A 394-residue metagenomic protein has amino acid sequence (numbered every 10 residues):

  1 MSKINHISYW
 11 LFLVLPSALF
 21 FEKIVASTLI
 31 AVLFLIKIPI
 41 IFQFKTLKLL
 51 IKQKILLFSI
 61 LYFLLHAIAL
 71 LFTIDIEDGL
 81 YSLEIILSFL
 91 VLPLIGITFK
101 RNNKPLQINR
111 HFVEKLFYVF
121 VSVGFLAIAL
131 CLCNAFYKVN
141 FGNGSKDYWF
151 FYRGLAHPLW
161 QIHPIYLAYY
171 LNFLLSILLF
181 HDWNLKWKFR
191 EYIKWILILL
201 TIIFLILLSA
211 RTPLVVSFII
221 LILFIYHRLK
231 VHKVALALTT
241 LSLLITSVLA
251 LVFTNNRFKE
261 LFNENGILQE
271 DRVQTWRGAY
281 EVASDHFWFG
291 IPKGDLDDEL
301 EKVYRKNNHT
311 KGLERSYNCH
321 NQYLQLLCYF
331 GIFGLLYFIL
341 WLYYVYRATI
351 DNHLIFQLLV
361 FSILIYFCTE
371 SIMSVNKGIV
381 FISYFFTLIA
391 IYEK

Functional and structural regions predicted by a protein language model:
M1-E77, T98-E114, Y118, W183-Y192 (+2 more regions): Transmembrane signal-anchor hairpin modules in multi-pass inner-membrane enzymes, especially those that act on
S8-F12, K146-W160, H309-Y323: Juxtamembrane membrane-water interface segments that cap and precede transmembrane helices
F21-Q43, L83-L94, Y166-L175, L214-I222 (+2 more regions): Membrane-embedded alpha-helical segments of multi-pass membrane proteins, especially the transmembrane helices
V32-K37, F356-C368, I372-K394: Transmembrane alpha-helices of multi-pass inner-membrane enzymes
I38-I40, S122, I193, Y226 (+1 more regions): Hydrophobic transmembrane alpha-helices and their immediate junctions
L64, A129, R228-L268, R277-D285 (+1 more regions): A membrane-periplasm/extracellular boundary helix in multi-pass inner-membrane enzymes that assemble envelope glycans
H111-S145, F150, L159-R228: Alpha-helical transmembrane segments of multi-pass inner-membrane proteins
N263-R277, E281, D285, F289-F330: Long extracytoplasmic/lumenal interhelical loops at the membrane interface of multi-pass membrane proteins
